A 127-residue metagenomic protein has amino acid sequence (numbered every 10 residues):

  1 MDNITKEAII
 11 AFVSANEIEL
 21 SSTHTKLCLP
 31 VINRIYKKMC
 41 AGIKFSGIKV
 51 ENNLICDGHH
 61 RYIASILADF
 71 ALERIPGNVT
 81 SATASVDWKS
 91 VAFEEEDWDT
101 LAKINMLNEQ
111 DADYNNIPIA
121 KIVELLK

Functional and structural regions predicted by a protein language model:
D2-C56, H60-L67, A71-E73, N78: Short alpha-helix boundary/capping and kink motifs at helix termini
G47-K127: Basic- and aromatic-enriched surface patches that contact anionic nucleotides/nucleic acids
